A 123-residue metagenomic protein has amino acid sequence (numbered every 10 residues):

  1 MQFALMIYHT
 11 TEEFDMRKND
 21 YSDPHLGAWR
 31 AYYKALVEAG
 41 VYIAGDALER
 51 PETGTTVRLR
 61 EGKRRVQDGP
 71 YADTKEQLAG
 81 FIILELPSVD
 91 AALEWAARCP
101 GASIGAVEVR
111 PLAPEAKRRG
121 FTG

Functional and structural regions predicted by a protein language model:
M1-G123: Conserved, structured core segments of small domains
